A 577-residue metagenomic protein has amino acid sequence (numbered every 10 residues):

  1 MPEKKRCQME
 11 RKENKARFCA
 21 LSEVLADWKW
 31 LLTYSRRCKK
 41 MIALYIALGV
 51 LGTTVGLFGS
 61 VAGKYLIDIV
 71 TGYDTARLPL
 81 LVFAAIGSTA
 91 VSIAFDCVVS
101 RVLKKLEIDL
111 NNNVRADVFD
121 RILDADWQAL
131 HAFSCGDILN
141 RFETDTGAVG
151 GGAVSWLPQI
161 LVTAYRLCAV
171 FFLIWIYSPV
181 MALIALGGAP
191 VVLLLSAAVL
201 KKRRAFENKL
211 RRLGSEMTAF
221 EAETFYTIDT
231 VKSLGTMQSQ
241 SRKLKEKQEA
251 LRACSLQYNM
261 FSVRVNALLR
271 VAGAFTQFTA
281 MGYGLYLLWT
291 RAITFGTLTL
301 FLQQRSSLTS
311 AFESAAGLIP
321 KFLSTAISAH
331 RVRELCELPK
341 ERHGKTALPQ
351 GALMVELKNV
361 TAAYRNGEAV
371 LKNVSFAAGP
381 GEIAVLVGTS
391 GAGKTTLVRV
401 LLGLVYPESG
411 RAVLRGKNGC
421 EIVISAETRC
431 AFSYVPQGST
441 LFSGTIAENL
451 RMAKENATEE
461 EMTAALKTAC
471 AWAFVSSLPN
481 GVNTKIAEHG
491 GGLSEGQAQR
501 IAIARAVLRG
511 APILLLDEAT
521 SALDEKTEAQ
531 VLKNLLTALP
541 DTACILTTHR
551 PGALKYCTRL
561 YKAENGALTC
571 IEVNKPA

Functional and structural regions predicted by a protein language model:
M1-V55, T71-A84, V99-L103, E107 (+9 more regions): Membrane-integrated ABC transporters
L32, R37-K40, W127-Q128, T144-A153 (+7 more regions): An intracellular "coupling" helix at the cytosolic face of ABC transporter transmembrane type-1 domains
R37, M41-T54, A84-S88, S92 (+3 more regions): Transmembrane helices of ABC transporter permease
A84-D96, A189-L193, A197, S262-F278 (+2 more regions): Hydrophobic alpha-helical segments in the permease module
A116, E334, R411-V413, A447-E488 (+2 more regions): ABC ATPase nucleotide-binding domain helical subdomain, centered on the C-loop/LSGGQ "ABC signature"
S233-T236, M260, S307-L335: Cytosolic ends of transmembrane helices, especially the final helix of ABC transmembrane type-1 domains
T396, G438, N449, T468-A469 (+1 more regions): ABC-family ATPase nucleotide-binding domain "signature/switch" substructure
L402: Helix-to-loop junction immediately C-terminal to a conserved catalytic motif
